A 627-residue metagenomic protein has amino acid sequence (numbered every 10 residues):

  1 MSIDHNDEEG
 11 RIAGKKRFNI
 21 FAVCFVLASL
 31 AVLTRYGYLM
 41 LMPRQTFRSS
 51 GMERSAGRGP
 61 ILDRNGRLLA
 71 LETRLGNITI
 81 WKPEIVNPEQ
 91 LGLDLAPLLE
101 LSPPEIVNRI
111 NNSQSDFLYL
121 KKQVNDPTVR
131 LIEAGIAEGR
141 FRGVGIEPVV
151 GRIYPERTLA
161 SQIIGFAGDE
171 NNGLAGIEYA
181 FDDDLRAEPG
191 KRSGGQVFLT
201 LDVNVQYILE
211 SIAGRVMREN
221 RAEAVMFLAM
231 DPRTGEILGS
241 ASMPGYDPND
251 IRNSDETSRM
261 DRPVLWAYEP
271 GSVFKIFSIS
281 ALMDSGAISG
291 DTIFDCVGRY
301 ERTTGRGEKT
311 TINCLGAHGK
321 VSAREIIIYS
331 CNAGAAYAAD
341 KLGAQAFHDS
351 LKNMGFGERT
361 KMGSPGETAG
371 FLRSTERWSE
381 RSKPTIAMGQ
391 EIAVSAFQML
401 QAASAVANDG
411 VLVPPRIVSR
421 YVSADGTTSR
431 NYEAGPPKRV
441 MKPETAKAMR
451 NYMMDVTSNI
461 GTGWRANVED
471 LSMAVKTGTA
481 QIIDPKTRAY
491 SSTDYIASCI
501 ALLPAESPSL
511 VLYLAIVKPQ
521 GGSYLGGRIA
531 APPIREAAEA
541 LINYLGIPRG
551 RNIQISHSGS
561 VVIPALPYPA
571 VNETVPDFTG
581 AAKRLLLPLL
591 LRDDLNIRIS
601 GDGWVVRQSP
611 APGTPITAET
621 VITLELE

Functional and structural regions predicted by a protein language model:
M1-I251, A267, Q345-G355, G366 (+8 more regions): Periplasmic/cell-envelope proteins involved in peptidoglycan metabolism and beta-lactam response
S2-H5, A70, F227, P232-S272 (+1 more regions): Beta-lactam-recognizing serine transpeptidase/beta-lactamase-like catalytic domain environment
A56, I85-Q90, K122-P127, N171 (+14 more regions): Soluble non-cytosolic domains of exported or imported proteins
G190-G195, S258-V264, V571: Bateman (tandem CBS) regulatory domains
T427-A434, R528-V575: Short, gly/Ser/Thr-rich active-site loops of penicillin-recognizing serine hydrolases
H557-W604: Glycine-rich loop/hinge motif
P567, I616-E627: Conserved "repeat-terminator" motif of extracellular CCP/Sushi domains
